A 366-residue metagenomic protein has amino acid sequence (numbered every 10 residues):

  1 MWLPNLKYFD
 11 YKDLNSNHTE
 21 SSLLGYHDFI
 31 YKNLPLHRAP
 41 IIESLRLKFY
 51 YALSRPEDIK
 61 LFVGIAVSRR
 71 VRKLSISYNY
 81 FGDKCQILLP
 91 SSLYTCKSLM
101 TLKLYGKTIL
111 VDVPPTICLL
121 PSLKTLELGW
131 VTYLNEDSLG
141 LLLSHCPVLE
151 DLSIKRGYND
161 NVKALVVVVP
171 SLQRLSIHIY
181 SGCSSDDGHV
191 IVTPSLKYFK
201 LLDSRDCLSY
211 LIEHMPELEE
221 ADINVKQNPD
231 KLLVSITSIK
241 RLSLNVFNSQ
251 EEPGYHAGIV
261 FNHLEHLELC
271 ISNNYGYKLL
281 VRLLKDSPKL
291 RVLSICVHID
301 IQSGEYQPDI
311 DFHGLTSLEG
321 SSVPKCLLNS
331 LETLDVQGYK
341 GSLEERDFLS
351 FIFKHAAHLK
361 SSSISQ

Functional and structural regions predicted by a protein language model:
M1-V168, C326: Leucine-rich repeat
P4-F9, N17-L24, P35-Y51, R69-N79 (+4 more regions): LRR N-terminal entry segment and analogous cap-like coil->beta motifs
L6, I42, V71-L74, L99-L102 (+12 more regions): Conserved hydrophobic position(s) of the canonical leucine-rich repeat
D13-I30, Y50-I59, Y80-L88, I109-D112 (+9 more regions): Leucine-rich repeat
K48, S77, Y105, G129 (+12 more regions): Feature marks extracellular polysaccharide-active and adherence modules
K60-I65, I87-K97, P114-S122, L139-V148 (+9 more regions): A structural signal for leucine-rich repeat
K240-V246, V260, E265-I271, Y275 (+5 more regions): Alpha-helix capping/termination and helix-coil
H266, R291-S294, I301-L318, K325-D335 (+1 more regions): C-terminal capping region of solenoid repeat domains
